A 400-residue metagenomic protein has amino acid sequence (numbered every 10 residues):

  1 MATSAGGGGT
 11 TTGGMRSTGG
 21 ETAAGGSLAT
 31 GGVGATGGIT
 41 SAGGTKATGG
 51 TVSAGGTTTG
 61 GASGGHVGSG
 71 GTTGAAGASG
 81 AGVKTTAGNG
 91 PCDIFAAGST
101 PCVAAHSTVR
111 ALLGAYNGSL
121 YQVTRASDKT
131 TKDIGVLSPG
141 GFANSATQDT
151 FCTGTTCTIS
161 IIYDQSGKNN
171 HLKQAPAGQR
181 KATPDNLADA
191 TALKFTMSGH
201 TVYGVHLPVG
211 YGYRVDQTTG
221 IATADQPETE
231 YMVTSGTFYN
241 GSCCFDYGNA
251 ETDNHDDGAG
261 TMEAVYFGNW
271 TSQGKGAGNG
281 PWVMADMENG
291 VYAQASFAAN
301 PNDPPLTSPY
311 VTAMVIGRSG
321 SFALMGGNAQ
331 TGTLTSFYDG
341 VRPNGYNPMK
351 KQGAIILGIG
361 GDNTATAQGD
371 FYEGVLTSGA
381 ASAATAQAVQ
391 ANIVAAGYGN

Functional and structural regions predicted by a protein language model:
M1, T73, G82-F95, P101-V103 (+3 more regions): Extracellular low-complexity, O-glycosylation-prone Ser/Thr/Pro/Gly-rich "stalks" and linkers flanking catalytic
M1-A87: Ser/Thr-rich, Pro/Gly/Ala-heavy low-complexity intrinsically disordered linkers and tails of secreted extracellular
K84-A182, A224, Y231, I393-N400: GGW-centered surface loops in extracellular recognition modules
S99, D164, E230-G236, A313 (+1 more regions): Short hydrophobic/aromatic patches on beta-strands that form ligand-binding or substrate-lining surfaces
A115-K129, Y203-V205, M232, P281-V283 (+1 more regions): Short, hydrophobic/proline-enriched secondary-structure or compact coil segments at domain edges
I159, G167-T307, S319-S321, T331-N344 (+1 more regions): Extracellular glycan-recognition modules
Y310-S319, L324-G327: Long, repeat-rich segments with strong aromatic
N347-F371, A380: Extracellular glycan-interaction patches encoded by glycine-rich segments
